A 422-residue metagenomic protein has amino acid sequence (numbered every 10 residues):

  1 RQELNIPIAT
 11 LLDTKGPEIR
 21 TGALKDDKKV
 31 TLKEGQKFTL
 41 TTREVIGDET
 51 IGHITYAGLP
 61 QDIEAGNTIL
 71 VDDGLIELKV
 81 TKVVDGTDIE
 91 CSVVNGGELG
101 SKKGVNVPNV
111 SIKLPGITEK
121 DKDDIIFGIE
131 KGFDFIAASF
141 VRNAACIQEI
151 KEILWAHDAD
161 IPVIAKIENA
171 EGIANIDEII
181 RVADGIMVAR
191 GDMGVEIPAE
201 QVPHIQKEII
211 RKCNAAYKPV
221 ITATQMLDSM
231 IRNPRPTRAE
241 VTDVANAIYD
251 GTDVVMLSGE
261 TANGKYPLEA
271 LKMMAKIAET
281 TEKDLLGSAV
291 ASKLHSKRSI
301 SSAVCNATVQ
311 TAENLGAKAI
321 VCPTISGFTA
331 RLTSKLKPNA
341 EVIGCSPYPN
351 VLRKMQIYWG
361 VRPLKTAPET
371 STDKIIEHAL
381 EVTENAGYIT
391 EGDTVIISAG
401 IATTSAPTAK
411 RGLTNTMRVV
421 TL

Functional and structural regions predicted by a protein language model:
R1-L422: Non-catalytic helical/linker scaffolds that mediate oligomerization, partner binding, and domain coupling around large
